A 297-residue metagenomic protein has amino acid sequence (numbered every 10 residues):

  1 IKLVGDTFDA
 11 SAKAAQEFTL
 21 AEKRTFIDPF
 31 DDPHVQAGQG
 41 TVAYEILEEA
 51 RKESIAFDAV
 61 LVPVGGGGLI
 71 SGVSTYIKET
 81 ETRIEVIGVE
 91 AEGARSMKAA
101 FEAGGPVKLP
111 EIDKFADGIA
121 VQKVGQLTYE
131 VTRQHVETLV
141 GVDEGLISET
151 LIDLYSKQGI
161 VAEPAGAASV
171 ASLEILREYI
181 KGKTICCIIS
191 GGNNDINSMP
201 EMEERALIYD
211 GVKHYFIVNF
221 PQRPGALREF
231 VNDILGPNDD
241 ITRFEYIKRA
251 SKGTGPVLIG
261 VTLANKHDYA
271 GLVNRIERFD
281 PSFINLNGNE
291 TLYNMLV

Functional and structural regions predicted by a protein language model:
I1-A59, I77, E90-D143, I147: Small/polar-residue-rich loop-to-helix segments that shape phosphate-bearing ligand pockets
G5, V89-E90, G141-D143, A162-E163 (+2 more regions): Beta-strand->loop->alpha-helix junctions that form or flank phosphate-binding loops in nucleotide-handling enzymes
E22, G125-K183: Active-site-adjacent helical/loop segments in soluble small-molecule enzymes
I27, I46, V60-L61, G67 (+8 more regions): Buried hydrophobic positions in well-ordered alpha/beta secondary-structure cores of metabolic enzymes
P63-S74, A94-K98, A165-L173, I188 (+1 more regions): Short glycine/serine/threonine-rich phosphate/pyrophosphate-binding segments that cradle anionic phosphate groups
E81-E85: A short helix->loop->beta-strand "cap" motif at the edges of active sites that frequently abuts
T184-S190, H214: Helical hairpin unit composed of two closely spaced alpha helices linked by a short loop
I196-V297: A conserved regulatory-domain signal marking ACT and ACT-like small-molecule sensing domains and adjacent regulatory
